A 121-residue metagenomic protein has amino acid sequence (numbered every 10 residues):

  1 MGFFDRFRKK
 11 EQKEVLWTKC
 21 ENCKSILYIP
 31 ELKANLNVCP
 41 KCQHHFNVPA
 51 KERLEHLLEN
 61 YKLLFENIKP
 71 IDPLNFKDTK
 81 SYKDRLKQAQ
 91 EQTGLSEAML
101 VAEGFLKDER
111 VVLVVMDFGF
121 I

Functional and structural regions predicted by a protein language model:
M1-I121: Terminal-region recognition feature
